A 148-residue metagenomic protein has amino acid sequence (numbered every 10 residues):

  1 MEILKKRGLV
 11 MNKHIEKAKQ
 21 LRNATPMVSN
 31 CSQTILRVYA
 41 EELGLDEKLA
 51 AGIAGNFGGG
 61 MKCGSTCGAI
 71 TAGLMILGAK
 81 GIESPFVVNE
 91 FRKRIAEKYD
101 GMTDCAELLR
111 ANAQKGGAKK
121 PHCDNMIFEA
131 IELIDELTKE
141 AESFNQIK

Functional and structural regions predicted by a protein language model:
E2-T25: Polybasic, low-complexity association/targeting segments
I3-L9, P85, N89-K148: C-terminal binding/interaction regions
R7-L9, I35-A54, Y99-L108: Acidic-glycine-rich active-site phosphate/pyrophosphate-binding loop
A18-P26, N56-S65, Q114-K119: A short glycine/serine-rich beta->alpha loop
V28-L36, C67: Active-site nucleophilic cysteine motif
R37-E41, M75-G81, E132-E136: Short glycine/serine- and small hydrophobic-enriched flexible loop segments
E41-G52, G78-E90: Phosphate-handling active-site elements
G59-A79: Glycine/serine-rich anion-binding loops at beta->alpha junctions that coordinate negatively charged ligand groups
